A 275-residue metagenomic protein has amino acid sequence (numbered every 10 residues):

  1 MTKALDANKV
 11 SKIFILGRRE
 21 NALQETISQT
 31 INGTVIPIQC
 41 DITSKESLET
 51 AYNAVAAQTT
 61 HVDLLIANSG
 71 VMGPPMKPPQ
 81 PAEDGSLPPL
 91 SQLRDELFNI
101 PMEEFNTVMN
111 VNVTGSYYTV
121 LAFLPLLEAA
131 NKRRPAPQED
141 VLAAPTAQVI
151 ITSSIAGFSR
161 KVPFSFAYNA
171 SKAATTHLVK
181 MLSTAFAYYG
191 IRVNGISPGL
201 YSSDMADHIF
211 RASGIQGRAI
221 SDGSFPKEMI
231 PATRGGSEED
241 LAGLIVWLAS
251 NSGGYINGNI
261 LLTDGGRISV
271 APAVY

Functional and structural regions predicted by a protein language model:
M1-F14: Canonical Rossmann dinucleotide-binding motif of NAD(H)/NADP(H)-dependent dehydrogenases/reductases, specifically
T30-E46: Rossmann-fold cofactor-recognition segment
N32-I36, N53-A67, M72-P79, P101 (+1 more regions): A glycine-rich helix->loop->beta "capping" turn within Rossmann-like NAD(P)(H)-dependent oxidoreductase domains
V71, M76-M109, P125-Y188, L200-Y201: Catalytic loop of short-chain dehydrogenase/reductase
R192, I256-G258: Short, small/polar-rich loop/turn modules that mediate ligand/substrate recognition or access, typified
S197-H208, A212: Short, flexible catalytic-loop segment of classical short-chain dehydrogenase/reductase
A212-E239: Catalytic Tyr-x(3-8)-Lys segment
